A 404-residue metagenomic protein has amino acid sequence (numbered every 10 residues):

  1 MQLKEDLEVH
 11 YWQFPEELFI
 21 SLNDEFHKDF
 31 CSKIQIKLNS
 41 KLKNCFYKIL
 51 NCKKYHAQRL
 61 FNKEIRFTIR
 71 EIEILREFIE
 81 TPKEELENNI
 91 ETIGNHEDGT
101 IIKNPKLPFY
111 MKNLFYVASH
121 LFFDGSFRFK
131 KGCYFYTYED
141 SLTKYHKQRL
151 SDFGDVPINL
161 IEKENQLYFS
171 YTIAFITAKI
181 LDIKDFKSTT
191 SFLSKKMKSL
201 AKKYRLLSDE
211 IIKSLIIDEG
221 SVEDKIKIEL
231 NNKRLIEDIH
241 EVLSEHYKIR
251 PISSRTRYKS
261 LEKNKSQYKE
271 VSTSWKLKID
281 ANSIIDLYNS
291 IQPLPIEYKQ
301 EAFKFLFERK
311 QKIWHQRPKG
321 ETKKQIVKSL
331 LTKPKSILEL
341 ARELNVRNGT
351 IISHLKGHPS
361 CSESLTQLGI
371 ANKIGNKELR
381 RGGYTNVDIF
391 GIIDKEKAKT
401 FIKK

Functional and structural regions predicted by a protein language model:
M1-K404: Internal intein/HINT superfamily modules and their associated LAGLIDADG
